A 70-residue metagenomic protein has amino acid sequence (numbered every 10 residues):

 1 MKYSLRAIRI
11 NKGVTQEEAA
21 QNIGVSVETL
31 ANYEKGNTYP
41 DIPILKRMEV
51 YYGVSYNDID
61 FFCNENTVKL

Functional and structural regions predicted by a protein language model:
M1-N11: A short, Lys/Arg-rich alpha-helix, primarily the initiator
I8, N22, Y33, F62: Residues in the recognition helix of alpha-helical DNA-binding motifs
N11, P43, V50, N57-L70: Short, charged recognition helix plus adjacent turn of helix-turn-helix-like nucleic-acid-binding domains
G13-N32: Short alpha-helical DNA-recognition segment
E28, V54-Y56: Short linear motifs centered on Gly/Pro in flexible linkers and helix caps
